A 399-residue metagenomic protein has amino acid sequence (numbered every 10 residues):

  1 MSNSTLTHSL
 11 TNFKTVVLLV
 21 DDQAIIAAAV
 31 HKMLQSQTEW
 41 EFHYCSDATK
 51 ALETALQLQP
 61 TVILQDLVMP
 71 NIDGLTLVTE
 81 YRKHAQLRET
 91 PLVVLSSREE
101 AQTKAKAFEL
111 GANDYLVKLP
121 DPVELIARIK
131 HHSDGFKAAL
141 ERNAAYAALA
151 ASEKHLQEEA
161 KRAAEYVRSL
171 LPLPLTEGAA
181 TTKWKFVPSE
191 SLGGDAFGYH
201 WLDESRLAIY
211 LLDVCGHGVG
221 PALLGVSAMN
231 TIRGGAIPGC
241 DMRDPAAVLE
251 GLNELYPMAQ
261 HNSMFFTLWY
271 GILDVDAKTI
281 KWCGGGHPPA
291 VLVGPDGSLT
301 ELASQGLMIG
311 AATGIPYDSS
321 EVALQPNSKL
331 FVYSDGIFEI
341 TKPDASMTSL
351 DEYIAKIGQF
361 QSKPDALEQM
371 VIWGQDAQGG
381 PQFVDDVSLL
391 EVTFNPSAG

Functional and structural regions predicted by a protein language model:
L10-T15, A24-H43: Two-component/phosphorelay signaling modules centered on CheY-like receiver
D21, D66, S96: Active-site residues of response regulator receiver
L58-L64, V68-M69: Active-site beta3 strand of CheY-like receiver
P70-N71, T79, R88, S96 (+3 more regions): The feature encodes the CheY-like receiver
A145-K329, P381-G399: … and, occasionally, acidic/histidine-rich disordered N-termini of signaling adaptors
A323-V332, I337-G399: C-terminal catalytic subdomain
